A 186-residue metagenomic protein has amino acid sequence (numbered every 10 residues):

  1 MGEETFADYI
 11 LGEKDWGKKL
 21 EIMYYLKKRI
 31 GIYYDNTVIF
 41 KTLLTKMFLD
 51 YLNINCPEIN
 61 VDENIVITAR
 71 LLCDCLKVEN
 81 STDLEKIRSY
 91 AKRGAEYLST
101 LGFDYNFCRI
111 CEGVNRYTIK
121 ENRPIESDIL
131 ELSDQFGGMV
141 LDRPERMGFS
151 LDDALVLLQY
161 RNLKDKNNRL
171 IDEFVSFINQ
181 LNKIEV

Functional and structural regions predicted by a protein language model:
M1-A91, A95, S99: Acidic/His-rich, divalent-metal-binding segments that scaffold phosphate/diphosphate chemistry
V66-R70, E96-L132, G137-V140, E145-F149 (+1 more regions): Histidine/acidic-rich helix-loop-helix segments that form or flank divalent-metal centers in metalloenzyme catalytic
